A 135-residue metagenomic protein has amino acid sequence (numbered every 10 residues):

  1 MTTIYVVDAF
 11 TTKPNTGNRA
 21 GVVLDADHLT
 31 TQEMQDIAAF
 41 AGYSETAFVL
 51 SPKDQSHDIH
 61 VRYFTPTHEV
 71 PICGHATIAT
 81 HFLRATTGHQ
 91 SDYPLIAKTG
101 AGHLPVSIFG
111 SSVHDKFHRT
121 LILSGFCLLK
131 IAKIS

Functional and structural regions predicted by a protein language model:
T2-E69: N-terminal lobe of the biotin/lipoate ligase/transferase fold
D36, H57, F64-S135: Acidic, low-complexity central loop/insert segments
